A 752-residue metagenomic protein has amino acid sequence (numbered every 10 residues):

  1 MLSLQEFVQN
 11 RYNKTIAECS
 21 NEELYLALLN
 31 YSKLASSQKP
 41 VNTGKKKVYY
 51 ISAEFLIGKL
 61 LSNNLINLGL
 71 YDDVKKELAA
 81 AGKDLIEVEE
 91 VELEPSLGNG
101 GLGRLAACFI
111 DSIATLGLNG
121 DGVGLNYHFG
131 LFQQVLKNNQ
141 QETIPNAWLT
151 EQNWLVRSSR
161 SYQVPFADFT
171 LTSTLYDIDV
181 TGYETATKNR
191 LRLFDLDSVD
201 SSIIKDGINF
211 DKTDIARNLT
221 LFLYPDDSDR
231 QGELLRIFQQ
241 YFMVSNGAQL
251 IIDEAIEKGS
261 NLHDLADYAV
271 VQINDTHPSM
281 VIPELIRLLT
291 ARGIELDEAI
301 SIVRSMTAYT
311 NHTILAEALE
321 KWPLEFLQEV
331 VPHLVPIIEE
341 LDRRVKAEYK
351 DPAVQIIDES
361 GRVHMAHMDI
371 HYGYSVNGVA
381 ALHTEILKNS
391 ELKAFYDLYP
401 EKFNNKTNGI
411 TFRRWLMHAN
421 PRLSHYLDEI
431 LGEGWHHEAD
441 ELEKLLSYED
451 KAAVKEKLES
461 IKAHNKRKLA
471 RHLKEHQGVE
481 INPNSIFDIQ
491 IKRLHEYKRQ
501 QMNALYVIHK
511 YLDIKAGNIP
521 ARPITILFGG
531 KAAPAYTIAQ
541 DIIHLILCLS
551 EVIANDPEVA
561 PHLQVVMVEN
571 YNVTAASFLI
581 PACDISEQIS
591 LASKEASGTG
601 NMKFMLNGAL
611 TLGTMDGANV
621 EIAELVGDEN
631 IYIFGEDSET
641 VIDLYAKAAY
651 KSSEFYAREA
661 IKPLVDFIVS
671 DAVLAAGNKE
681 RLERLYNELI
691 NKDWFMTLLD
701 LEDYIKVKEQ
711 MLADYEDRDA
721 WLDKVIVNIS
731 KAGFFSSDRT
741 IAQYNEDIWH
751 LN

Functional and structural regions predicted by a protein language model:
M1-N752: A conserved ligand/cofactor-binding region detector
